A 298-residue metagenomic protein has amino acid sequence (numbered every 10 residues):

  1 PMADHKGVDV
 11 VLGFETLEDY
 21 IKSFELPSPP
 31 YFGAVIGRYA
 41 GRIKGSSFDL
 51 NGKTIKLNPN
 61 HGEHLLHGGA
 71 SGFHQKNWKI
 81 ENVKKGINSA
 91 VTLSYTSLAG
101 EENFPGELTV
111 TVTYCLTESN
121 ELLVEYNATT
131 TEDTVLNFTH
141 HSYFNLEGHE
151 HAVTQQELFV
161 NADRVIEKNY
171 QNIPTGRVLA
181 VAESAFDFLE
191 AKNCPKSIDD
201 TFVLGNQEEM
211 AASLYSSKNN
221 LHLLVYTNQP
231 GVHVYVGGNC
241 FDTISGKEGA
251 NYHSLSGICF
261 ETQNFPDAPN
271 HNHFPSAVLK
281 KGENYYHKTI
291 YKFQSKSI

Functional and structural regions predicted by a protein language model:
P1-I298: An exposed, glycine/acidic-rich loop-and-rim segment of catalytic or binding clefts
